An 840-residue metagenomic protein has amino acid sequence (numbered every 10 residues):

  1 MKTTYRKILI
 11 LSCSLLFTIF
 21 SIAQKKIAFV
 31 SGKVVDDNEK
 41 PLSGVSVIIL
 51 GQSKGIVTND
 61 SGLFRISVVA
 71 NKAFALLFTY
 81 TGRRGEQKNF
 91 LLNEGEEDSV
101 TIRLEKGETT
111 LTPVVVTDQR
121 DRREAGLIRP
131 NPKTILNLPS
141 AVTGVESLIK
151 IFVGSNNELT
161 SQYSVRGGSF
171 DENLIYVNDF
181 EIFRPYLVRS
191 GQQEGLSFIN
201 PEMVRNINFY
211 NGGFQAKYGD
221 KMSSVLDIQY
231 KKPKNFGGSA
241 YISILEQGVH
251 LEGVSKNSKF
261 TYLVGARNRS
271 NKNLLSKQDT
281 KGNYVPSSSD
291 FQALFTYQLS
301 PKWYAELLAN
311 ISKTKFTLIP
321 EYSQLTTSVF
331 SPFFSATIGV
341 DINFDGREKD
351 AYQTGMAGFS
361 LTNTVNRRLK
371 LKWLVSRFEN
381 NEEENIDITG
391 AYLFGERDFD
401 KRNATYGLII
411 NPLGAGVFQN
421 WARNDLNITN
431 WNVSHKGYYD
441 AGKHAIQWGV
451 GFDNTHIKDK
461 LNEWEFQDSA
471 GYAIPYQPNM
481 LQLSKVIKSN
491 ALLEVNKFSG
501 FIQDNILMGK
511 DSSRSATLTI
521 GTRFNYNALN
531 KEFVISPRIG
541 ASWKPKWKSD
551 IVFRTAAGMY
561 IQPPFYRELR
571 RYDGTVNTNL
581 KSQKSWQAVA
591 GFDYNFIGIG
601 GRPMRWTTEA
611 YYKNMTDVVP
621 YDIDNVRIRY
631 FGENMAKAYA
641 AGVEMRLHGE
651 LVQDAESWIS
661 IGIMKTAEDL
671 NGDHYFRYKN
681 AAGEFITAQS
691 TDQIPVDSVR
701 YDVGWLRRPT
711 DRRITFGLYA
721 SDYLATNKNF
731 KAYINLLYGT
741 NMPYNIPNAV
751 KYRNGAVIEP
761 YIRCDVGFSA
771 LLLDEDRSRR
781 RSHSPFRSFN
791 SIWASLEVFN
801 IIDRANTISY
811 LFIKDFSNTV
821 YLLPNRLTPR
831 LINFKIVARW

Functional and structural regions predicted by a protein language model:
K33-D37, V45-L50, L77-R84, N93-L138 (+3 more regions): Short, acidic, small-residue-rich periplasmic hinge/interaction motif at the N-terminus of Gram-negative outer-membrane
R65-S67, E181-F209: Short acidic/polar hinge/loop motifs at secondary-structure boundaries that mediate gating or recognition
E146-R184: Extracytoplasmic beta-strand/coil segments of soluble accessory domains associated with Gram-negative outer-membrane
S239, L245-N268, K281-E321, E348-W373: Transmembrane beta-barrel wall of Gram-negative outer-membrane proteins
K372-S376, E383, K546, S582-Q653 (+3 more regions): Membrane-embedded beta-barrel scaffold of Gram-negative outer-membrane proteins
M508-S512, Y612-N614, N634-N745, V837: Gram-negative outer-membrane beta-barrel transporters
K546-V589, A610-N634, N735-A749, A805-S809: Surface-exposed extracellular loop regions of Gram-negative outer-membrane beta-barrel proteins, predominantly
S657, L737-P747, A770-W840: C-terminal beta-signal and adjacent terminal beta-strands/loops of Gram-negative outer-membrane beta-barrel proteins
